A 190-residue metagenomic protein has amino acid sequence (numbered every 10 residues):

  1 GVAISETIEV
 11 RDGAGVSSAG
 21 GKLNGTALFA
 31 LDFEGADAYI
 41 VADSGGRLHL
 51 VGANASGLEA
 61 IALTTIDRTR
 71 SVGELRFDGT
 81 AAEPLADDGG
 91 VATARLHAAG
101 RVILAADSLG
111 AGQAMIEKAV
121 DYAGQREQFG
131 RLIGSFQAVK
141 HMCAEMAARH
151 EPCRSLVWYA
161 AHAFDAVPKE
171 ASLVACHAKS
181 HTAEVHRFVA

Functional and structural regions predicted by a protein language model:
G1-E117, D121: FAD-binding core of flavoproteins
K22, R95-A190: Alpha-helical interface subdomain recognition
